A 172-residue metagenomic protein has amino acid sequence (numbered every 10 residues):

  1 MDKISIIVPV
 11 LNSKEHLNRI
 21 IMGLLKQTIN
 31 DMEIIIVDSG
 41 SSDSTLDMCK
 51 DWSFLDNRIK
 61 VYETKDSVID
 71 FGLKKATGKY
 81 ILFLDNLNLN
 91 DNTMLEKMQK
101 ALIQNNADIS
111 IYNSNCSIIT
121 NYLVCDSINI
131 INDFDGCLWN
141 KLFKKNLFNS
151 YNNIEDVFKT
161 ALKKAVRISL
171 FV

Functional and structural regions predicted by a protein language model:
M1-G23: N-proximal low-complexity "stem/linker" segments adjacent to membrane-targeting elements
M22-D31: Short, acidic, metal-binding catalytic loop of nucleotide-sugar glycosyltransferases
D38-D47: A conserved acidic beta->alpha catalytic loop
E63-A76: Glycine-rich, basic loop-to-helix element that forms the pyrophosphate-binding segment of sugar-nucleotide handling
I81: Short aromatic/hydrophobic "clamp" motif used to bind/position activated sugar donors
D85-L89: The conserved acidic donor/metal-binding loop of glycosyltransferases
T93-N121: Conserved donor NDP-sugar-binding/catalytic core segment of glycosyltransferases
S127-V172: Conserved nucleotide-sugar donor-binding catalytic segment
